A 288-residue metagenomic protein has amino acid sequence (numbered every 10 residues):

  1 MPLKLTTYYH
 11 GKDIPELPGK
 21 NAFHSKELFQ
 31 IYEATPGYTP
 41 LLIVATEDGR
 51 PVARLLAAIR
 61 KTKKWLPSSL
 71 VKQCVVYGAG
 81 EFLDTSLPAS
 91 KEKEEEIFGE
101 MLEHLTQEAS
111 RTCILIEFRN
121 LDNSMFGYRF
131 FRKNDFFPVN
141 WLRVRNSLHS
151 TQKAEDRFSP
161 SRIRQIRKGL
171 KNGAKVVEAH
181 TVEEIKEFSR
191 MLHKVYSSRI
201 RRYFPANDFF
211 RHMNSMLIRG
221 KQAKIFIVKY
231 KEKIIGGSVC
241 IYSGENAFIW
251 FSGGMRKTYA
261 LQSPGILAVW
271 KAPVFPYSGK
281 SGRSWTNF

Functional and structural regions predicted by a protein language model:
P2-W65, L121-L261: A conserved beta-strand-loop-helix scaffold within acyl/acetyltransferase catalytic domains
K63-P138, E245-F288: Acyl-donor binding region in acyl/amide transferases
